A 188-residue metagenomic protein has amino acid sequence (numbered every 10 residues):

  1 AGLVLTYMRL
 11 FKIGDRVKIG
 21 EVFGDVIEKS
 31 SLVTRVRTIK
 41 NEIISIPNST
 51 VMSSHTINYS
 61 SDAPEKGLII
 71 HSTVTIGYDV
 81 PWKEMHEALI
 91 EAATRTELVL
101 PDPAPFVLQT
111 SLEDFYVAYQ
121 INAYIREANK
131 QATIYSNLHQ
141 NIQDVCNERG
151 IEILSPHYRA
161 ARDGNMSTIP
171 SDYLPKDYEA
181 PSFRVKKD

Functional and structural regions predicted by a protein language model:
V4-P101, V145: Soluble accessory domains appended to multi-pass membrane transport proteins
I57-Y59, V80, I90, T94 (+1 more regions): Solvent-exposed, non-transmembrane regulatory segments of membrane-associated proteins
